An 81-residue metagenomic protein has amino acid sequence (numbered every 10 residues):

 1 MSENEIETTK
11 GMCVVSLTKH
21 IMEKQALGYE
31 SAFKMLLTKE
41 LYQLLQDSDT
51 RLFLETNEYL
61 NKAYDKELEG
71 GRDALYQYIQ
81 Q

Functional and structural regions predicted by a protein language model:
M1-Q81: C-terminal alpha-helical interaction appendages
